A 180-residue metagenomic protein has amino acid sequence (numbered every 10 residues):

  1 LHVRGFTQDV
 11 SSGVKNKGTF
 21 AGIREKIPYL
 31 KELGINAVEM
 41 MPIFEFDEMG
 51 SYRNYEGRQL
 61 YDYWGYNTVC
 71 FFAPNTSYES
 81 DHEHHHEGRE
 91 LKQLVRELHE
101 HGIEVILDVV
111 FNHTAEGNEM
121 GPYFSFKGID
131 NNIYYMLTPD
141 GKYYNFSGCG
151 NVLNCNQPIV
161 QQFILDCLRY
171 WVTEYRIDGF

Functional and structural regions predicted by a protein language model:
R4-G18, P28-G179: Substrate-binding/active-site clefts of carbohydrate-active enzymes
G22: Active-site beta-loop-alpha junctions of metal-dependent nucleic acid enzymes, especially the RNase H-like/DDE
